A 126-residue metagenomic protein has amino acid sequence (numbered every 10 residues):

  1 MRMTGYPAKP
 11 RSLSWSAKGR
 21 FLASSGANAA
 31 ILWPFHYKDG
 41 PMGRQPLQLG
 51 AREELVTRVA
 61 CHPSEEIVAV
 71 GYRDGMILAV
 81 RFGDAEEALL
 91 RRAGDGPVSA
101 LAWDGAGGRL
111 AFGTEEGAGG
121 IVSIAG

Functional and structural regions predicted by a protein language model:
M1-G126: WD40-repeat beta-propeller superdomains and closely related acidic/aromatic-rich repeat-like regions
